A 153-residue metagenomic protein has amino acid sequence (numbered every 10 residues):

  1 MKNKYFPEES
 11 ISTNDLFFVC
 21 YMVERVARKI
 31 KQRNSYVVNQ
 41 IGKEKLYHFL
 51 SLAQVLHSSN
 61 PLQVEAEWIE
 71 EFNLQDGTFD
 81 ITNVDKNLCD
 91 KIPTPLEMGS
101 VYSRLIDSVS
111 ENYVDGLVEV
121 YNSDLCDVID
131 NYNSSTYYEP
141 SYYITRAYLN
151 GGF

Functional and structural regions predicted by a protein language model:
M1, V55-D90, T94: Long, compositionally biased
M1-P7: Membrane-interacting alpha-helical segments
E9-W68: N-terminal interaction modules that seed assembly of large macromolecular complexes
C20-R25, K43, L96-D107: Short, hydrophobic/amphipathic alpha-helical patches that form generic packing surfaces within helical domains
K31-N39, D76-T82, E111-G116: Short, surface-exposed acidic
Y47, E67-T78, R104-D107, E111: Amphipathic alpha-helical interaction surfaces
S103-Y132: Long, amphipathic alpha-helical coupling/dimerization segments that relay conformational signals between
N122-F153: Glycine-rich, aromatic-bearing surface loops/beta-hairpins
